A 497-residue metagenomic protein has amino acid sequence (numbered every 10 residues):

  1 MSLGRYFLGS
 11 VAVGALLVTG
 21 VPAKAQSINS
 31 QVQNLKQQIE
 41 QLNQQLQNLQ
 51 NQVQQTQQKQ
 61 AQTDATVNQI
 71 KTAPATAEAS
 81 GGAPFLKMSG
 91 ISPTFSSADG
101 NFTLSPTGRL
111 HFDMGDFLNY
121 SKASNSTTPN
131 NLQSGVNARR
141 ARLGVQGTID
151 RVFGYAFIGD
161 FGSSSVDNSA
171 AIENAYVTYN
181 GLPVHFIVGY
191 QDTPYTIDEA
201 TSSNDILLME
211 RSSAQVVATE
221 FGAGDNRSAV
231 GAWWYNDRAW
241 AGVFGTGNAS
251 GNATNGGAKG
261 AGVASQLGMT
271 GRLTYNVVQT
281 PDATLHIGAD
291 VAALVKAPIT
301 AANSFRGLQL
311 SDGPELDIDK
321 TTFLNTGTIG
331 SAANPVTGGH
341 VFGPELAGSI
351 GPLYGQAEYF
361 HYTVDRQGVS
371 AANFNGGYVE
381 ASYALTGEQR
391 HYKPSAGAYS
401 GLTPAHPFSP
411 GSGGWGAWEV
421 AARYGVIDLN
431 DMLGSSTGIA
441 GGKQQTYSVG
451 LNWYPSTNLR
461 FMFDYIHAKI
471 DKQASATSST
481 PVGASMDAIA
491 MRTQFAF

Functional and structural regions predicted by a protein language model:
M1-R5: N-terminal secretory signal peptides that target proteins for export/translocation
Y6, S10, G14, G20-H111 (+3 more regions): N-terminal periplasmic/intermembrane-space "pro-region" immediately following the signal or transit peptide
Q31-L35, L49, T56-A61, Q69-I70 (+10 more regions): A general secondary-structure boundary signal
A83, Q133-S134, A218-A223, G262 (+4 more regions): Short Gly/Pro-enriched turn/cap motifs at secondary-structure boundaries
M88-A297, F374-G413, A417-M432: Outer membrane beta-barrel
V291, T300-F497: Outer-membrane beta-barrel pore domains
